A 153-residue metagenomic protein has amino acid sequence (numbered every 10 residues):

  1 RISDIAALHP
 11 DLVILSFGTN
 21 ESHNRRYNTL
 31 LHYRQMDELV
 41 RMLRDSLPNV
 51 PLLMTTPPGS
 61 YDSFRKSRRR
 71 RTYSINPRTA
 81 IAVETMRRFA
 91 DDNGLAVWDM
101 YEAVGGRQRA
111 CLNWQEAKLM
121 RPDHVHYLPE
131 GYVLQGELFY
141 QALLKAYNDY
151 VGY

Functional and structural regions predicted by a protein language model:
R1-A6, R34-M42, V83, R109: Alpha-helical scaffolding within the catalytic cores of extracellular/periplasmic polymer-degrading hydrolases
R1-Y33, G59-S60: Oxyanion-hole/transition-state-stabilizing segment in secreted/luminal serine hydrolases and related acyltransferases
I2-P10, N49-L52, Y101-R107: Short, functional N-terminal and low-complexity linear motifs
L12-S16, P51-T56, A96-M100, H126: Structural recognition of the beta-strand scaffold that forms the well-ordered cores of secreted hydrolase catalytic
N24-R25, P51-T55, S63-K66, Q108-R109: Extended hydrophobic-aromatic, low-complexity segments
N28-Q35, S74, R78: Alpha-helix N-cap/loop-to-helix boundary motif
S60-Y153: Catalytic His-Asp segment of secreted/periplasmic serine-dependent ester chemistry enzymes
